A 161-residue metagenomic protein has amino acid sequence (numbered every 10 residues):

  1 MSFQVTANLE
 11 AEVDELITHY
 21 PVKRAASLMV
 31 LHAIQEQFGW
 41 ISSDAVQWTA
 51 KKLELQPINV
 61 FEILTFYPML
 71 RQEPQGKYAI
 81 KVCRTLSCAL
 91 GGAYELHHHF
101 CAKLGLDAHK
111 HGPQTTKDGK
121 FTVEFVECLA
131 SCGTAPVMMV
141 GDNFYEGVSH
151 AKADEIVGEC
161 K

Functional and structural regions predicted by a protein language model:
M1-K161: Signature of N-terminal electron-transfer/Fe-S-associated modules in redox systems
